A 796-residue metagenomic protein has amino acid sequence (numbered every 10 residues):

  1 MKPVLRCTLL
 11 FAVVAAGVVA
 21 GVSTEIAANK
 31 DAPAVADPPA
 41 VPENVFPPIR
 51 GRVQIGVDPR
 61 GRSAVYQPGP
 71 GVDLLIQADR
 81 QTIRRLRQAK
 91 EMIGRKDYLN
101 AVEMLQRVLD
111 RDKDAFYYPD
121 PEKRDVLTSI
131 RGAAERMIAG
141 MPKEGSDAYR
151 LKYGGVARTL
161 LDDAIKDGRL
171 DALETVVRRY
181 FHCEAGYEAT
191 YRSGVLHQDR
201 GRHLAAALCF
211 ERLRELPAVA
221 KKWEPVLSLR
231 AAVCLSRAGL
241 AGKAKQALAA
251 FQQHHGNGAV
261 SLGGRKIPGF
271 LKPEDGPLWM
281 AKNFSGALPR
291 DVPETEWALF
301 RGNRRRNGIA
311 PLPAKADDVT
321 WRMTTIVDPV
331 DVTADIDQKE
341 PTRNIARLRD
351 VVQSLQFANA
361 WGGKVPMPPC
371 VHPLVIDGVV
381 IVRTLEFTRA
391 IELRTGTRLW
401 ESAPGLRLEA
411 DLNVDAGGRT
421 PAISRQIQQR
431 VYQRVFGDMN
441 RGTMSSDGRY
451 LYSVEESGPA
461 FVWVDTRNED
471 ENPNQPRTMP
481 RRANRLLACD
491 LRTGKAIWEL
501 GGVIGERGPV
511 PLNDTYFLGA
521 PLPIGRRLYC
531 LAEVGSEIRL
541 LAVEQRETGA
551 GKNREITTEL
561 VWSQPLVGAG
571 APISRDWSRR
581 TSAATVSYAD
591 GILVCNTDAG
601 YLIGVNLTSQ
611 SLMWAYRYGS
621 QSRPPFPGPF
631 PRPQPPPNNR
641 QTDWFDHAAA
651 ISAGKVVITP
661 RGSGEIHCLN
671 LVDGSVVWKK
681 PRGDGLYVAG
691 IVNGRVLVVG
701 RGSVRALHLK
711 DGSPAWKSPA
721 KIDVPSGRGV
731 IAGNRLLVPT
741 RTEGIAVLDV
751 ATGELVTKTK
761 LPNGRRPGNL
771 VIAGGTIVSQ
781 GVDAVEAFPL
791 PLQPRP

Functional and structural regions predicted by a protein language model:
G69-V72, I76, D110-A133, K143-A148 (+5 more regions): Short solvent-exposed coil/turn linkers within tandem alpha-helical repeat scaffolds
L229, E294-W297, G362-F387, N413-L486 (+7 more regions): Repeat-blade elements of multi-bladed beta-propeller folds
D291-E386, G442-T443, E455, G519 (+1 more regions): Beta-strand-rich domains and repeat architectures in extracellular enzymes and scaffolds, especially beta-propellers
M323-W361, S402-R434, K495-L512, R554-W577 (+1 more regions): Surface-exposed loop and turn segments in beta-propeller and other repeat-based domains that flank or scaffold
L393-T395, L491-T493, Q545-T548, L607-S609 (+4 more regions): Short loop/turn segments that connect beta-strands within beta-propeller blades
